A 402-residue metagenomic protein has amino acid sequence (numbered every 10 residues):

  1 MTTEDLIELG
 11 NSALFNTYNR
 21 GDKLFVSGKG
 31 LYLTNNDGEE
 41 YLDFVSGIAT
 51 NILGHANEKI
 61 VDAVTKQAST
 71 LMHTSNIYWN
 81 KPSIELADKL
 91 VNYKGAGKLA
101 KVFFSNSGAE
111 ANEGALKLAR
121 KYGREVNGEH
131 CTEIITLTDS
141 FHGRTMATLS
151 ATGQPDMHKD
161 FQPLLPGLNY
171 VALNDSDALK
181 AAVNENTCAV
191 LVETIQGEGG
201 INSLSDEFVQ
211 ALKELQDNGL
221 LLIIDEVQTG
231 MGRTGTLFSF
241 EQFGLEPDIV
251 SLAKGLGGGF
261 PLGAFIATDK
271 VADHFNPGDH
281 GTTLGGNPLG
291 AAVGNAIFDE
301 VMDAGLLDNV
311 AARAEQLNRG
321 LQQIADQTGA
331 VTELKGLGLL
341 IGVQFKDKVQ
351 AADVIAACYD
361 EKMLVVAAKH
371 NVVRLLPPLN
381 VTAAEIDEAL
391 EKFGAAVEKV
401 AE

Functional and structural regions predicted by a protein language model:
M1-E402: Conserved N-terminal phosphate-binding loop of PLP-dependent enzymes in the Aspartate aminotransferase
